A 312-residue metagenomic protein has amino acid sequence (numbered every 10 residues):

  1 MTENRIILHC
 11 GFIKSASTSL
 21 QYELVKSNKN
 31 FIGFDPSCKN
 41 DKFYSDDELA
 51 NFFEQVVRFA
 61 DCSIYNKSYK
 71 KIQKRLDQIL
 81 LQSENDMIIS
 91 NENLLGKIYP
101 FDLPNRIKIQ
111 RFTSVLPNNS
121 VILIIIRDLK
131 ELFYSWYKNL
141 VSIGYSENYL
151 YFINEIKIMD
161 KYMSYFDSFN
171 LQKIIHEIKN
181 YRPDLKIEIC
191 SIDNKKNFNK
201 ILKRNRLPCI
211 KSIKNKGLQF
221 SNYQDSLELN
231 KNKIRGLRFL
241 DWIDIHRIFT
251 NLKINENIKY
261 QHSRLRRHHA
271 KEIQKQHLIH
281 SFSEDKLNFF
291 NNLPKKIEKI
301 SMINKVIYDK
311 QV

Functional and structural regions predicted by a protein language model:
T2-V312: Anion-recognition interface
